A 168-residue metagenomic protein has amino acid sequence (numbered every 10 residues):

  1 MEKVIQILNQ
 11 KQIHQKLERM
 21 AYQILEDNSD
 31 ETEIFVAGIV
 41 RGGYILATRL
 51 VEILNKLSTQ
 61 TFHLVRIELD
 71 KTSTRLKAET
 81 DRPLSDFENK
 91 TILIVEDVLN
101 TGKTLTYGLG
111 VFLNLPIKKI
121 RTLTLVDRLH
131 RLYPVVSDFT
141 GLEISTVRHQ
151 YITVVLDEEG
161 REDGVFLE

Functional and structural regions predicted by a protein language model:
M1-T32: Active-site-facing substrate-recognition patch
I13, V36, I120: Residue-level signature of catalytic and energy-coupling elements of molecular machines, predominantly ATP/GTP-dependent
L17, T48, E52-T91, K103-Y107 (+1 more regions): Short, glycine/charge-rich flexible loops or terminal/linker lids adjacent to PRPP-binding catalytic cores
Y22, E26, T48, E52 (+3 more regions): Short, well-ordered alpha-helices that flank and scaffold nucleotide-derived cofactor binding pockets
D30-V40: Short glycine-rich phosphate-binding loop at a beta-alpha junction
E33, T61-H63, T91, K119-T122: Residues at the starts of beta-strands that form the adenosine-phosphate
K90-K119: Internal catalytic or translocation cores that form aromatic/hydrophobic pockets or channels for amphipathic metabolites
G110-E168: PRPP-dependent phosphoribosyltransferase catalytic core
